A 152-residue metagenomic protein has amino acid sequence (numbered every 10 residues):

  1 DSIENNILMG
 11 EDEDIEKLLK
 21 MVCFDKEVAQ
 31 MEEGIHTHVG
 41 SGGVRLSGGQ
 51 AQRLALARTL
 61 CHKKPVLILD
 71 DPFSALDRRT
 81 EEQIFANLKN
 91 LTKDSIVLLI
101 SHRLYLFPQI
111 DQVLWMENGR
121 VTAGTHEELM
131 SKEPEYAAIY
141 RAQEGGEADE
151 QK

Functional and structural regions predicted by a protein language model:
S2, G40, S47-G49: ABC transporter NBD signature
E4-S41, F85-A86, D94: ABC ATPase nucleotide-binding domain helical subdomain, centered on the C-loop/LSGGQ "ABC signature"
G34, A86, N90, P108-K152: C-terminal portion of ABC ATPase nucleotide-binding domains
S47-G48, L54-T59, L99: ABC ATPase nucleotide-binding domain "signature" region
C61-P65: A short, proline-enriched helix->beta-strand linker immediately N-terminal to the Walker B motif in ABC-type P-loop
L67-D71: Catalytic Walker B motif of ABC-type/P-loop ATPase nucleotide-binding domains
R78-R79: Helix N-cap at the start of a conserved alpha-helix in ABC-type nucleotide-binding domains
D94-S101: Conserved H-loop
